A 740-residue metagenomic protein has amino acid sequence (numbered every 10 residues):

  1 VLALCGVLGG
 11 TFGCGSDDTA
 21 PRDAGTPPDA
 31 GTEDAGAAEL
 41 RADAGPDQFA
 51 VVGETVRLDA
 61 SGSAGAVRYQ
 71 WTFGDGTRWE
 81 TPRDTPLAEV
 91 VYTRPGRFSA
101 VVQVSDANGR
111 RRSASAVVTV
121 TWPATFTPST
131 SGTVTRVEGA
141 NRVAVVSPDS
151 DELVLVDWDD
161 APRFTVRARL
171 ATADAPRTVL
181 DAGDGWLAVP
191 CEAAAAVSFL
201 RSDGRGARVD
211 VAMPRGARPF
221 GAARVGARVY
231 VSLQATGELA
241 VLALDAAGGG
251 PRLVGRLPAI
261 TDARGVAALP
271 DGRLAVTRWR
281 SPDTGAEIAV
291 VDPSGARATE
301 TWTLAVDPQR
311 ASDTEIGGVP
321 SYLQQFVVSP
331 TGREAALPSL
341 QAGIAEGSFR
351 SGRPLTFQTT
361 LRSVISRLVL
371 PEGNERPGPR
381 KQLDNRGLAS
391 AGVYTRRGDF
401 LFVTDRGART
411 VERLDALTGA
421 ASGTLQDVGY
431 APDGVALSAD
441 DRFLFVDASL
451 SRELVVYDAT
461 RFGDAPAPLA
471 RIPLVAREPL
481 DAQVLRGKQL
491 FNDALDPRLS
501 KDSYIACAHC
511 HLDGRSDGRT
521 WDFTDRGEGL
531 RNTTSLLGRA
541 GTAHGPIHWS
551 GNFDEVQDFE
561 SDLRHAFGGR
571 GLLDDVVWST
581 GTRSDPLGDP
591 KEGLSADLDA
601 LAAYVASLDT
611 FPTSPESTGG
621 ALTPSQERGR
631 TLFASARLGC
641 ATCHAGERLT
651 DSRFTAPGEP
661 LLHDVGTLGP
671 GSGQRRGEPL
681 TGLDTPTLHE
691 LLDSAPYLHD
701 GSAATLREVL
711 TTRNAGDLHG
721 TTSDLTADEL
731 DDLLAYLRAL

Functional and structural regions predicted by a protein language model:
G6, S16-D18, R22-P123: Extracellular/lumenal mature domains of secreted and surface-exposed proteins
P123-E152, D174, S339, G387-S390: Beta-strand-rich domains and repeat architectures in extracellular enzymes and scaffolds, especially beta-propellers
A124-P128, R169-T172, V211-R215, R256-A259 (+5 more regions): Surface loop/turn motifs at the tips and blade-to-blade linkers of beta-strand repeat domains
S131-T133, A175-L180, A217-A223, D262-A267 (+3 more regions): Repeated scaffold domains used in trafficking and secretory/extracellular systems, primarily beta-propellers
S150-E152, A194-A195, T236-G237, R280-T284 (+3 more regions): Short glycine/acidic-enriched loop and turn motifs that connect beta-strands
W158-A161, R201-R205, L244-G248, D292-A296 (+3 more regions): Short loop/turn segments that connect beta-strands within beta-propeller blades
A268-L269, S312-E315, V319-T356, L361-V364 (+1 more regions): Periplasmic c-type cytochrome electron-transfer domains
